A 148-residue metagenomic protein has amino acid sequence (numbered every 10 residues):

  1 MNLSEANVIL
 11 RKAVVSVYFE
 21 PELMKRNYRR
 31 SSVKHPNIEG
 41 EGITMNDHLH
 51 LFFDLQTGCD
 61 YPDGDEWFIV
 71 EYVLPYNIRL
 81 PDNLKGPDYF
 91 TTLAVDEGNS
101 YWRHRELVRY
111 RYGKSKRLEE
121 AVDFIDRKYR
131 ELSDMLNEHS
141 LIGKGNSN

Functional and structural regions predicted by a protein language model:
M1-E20, R30-N148: Intrinsically disordered, low-complexity regulatory regions enriched in serine/threonine/proline and acidic residues
